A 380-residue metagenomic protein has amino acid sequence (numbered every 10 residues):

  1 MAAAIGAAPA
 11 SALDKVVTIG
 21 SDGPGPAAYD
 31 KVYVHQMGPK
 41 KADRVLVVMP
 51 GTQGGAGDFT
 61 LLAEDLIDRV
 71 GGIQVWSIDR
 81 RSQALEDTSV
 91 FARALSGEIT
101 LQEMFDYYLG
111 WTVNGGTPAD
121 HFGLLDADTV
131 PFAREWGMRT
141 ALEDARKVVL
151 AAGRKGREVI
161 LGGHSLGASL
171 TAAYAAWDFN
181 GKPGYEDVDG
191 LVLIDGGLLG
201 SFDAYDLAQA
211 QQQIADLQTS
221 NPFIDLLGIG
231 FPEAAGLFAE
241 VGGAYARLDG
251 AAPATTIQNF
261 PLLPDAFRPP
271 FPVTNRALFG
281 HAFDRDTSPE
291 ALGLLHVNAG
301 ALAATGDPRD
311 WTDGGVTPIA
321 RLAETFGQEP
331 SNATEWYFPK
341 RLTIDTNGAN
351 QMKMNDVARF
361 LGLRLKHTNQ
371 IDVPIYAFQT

Functional and structural regions predicted by a protein language model:
A7-P9: N-terminal signal peptide c-region/cleavage motif recognized by signal peptidases
S11-K40: N-terminal cap/lid segment of alpha/beta-hydrolase-fold proteins
G38-G110: Short, surface-exposed "cap/lid" segments of acyl-processing enzymes
D79, P272-T380: C-terminal subdomain of alpha/beta-hydrolase-fold enzymes, centered on the catalytic histidine and its supporting
A94-G153: Alpha/beta-hydrolase active-site loop
G162-T171: Gly/Ala-rich beta-loop-alpha elbow adjacent to hydrolase catalytic centers
P183-V188, D195-R321: Alpha/beta-hydrolase-fold enzymes
